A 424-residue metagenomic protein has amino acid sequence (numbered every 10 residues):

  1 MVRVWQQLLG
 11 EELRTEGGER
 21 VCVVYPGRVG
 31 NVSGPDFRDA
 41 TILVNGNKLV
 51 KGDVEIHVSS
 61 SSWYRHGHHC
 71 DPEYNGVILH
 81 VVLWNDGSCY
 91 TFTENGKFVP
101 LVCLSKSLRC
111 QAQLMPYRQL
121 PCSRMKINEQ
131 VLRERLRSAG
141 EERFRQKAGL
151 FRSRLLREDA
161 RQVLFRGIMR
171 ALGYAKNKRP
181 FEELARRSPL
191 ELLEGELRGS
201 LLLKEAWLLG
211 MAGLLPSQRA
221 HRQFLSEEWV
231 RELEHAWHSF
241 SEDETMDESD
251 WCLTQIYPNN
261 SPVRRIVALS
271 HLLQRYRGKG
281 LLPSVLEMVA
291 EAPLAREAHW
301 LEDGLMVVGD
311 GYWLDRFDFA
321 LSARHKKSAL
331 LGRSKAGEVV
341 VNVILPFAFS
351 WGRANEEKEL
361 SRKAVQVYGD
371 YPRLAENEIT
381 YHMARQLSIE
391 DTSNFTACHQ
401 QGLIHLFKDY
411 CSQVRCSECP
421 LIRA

Functional and structural regions predicted by a protein language model:
V2-E12, E16-N95, V99-A160, R170-L184 (+9 more regions): Phosphate-end processing signature that detects enzymes handling 5′-triphosphorylated RNA and polyphosphate
G140-G402, R415: Hydrophobic, aromatic-lined core segments that form the binding pocket/scaffold for planar heteroaromatic ligands
V414-R423: Local cysteine-cluster metal-coordination motifs and their immediate loop/turn environment, predominantly Fe-S cluster
